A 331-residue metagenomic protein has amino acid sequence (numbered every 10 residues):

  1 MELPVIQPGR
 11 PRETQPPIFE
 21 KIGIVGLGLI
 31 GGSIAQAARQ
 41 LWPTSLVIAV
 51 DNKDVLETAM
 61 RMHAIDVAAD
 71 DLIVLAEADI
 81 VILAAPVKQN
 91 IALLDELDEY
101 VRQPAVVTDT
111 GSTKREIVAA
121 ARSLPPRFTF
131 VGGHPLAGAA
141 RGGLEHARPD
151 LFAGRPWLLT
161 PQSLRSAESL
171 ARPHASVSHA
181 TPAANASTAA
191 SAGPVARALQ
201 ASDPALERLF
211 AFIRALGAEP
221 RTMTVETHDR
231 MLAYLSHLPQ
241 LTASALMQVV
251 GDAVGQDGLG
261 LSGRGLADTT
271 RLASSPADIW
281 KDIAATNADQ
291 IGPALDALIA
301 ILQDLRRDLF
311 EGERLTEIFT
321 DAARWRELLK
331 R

Functional and structural regions predicted by a protein language model:
E2-L72: NAD(P)+-binding Rossmann beta1-loop-alpha1 motif at the extreme N-terminus of oxidoreductases
T14, L72-I73, E99, A121-R122 (+1 more regions): Short secondary-structure boundary/capping segments
K21, L46, T129, P156 (+1 more regions): Residues at the starts of beta-strands that form the adenosine-phosphate
D71-T108: Rossmann-like NAD(P)-binding element
D95-E145: Rossmann-like NAD(P)(H) cofactor-binding subdomain of soluble oxidoreductases
F152-V177, A183-A184, A190-R271: Internal alpha-helical scaffold of NAD(P)-dependent oxidoreductase catalytic cores
G255-A323: Interdomain hinge/lid region at the active-site interface of Rossmann-like NAD(P)-dependent oxidoreductases
